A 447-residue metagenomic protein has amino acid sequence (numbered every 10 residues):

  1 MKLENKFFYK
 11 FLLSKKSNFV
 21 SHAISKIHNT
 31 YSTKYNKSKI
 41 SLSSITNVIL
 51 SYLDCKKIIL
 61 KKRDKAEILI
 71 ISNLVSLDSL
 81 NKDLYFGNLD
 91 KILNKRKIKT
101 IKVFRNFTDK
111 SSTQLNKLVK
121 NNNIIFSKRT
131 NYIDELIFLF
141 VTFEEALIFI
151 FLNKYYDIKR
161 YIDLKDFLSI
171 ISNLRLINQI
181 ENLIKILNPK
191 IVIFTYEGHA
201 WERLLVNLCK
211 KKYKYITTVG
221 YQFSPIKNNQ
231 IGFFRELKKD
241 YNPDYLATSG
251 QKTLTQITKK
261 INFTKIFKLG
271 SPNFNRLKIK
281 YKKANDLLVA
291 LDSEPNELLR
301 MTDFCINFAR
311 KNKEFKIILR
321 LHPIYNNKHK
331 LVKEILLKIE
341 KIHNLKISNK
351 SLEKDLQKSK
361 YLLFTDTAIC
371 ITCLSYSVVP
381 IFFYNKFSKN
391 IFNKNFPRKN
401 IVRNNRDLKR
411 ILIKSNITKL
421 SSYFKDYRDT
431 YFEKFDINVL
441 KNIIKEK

Functional and structural regions predicted by a protein language model:
M1-K447: Catalytic-core helical/loop segments in enzymes performing group transfer/polymerization on anionic/lipid-linked
